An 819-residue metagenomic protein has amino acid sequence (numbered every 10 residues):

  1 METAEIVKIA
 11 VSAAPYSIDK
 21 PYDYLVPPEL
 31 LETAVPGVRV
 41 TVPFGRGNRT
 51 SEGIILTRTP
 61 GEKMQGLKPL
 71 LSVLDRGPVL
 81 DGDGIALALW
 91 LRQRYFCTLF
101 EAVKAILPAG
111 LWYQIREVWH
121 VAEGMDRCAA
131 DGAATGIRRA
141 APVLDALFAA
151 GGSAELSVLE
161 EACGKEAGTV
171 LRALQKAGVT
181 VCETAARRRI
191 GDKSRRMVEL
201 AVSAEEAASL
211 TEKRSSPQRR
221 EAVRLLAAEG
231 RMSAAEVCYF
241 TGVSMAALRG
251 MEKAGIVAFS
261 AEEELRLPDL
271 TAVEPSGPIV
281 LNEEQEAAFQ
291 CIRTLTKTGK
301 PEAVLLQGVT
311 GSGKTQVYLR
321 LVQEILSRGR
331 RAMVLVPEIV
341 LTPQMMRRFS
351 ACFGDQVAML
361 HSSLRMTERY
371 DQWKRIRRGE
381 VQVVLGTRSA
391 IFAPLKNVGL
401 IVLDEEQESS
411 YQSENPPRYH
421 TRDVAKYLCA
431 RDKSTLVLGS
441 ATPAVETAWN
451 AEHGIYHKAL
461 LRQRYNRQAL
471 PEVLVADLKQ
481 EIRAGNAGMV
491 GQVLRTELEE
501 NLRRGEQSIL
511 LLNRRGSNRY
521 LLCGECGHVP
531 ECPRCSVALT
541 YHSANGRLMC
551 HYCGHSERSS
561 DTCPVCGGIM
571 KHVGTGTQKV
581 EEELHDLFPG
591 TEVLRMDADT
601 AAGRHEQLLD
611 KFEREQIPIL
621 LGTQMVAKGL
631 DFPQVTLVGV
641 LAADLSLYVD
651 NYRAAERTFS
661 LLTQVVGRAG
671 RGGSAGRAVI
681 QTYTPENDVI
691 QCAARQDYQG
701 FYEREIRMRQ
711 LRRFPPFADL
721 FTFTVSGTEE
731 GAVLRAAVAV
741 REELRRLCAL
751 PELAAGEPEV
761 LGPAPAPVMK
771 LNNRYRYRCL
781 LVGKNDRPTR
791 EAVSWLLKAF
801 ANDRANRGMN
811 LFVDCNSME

Functional and structural regions predicted by a protein language model:
M1-S440, E452-Q468, V782, R787-E819: Accessory, non-ATPase domains that flank or precede helicase/AAA+ motor cores in DNA-metabolism machines
A4-I9, Y24, G53, V473 (+3 more regions): Small-residue-enriched segments and motifs
E5, K20, V38, R330 (+6 more regions): Residues at beta-strand starts and edge strands
R39, G756-N785: Short, intrinsically disordered low-complexity segments
T180, V257, V357, V475 (+4 more regions): Generic structural signal for residues in well-ordered beta-strands
A272-R293, T298-L734, P767, R778-L781 (+1 more regions): Inter-lobe coupling/hinge segments of SF2-like helicase ATPases
G731-R746: Extracytoplasmic/periplasmic
L747-A766, R807-D814: Short beta-strand elements
